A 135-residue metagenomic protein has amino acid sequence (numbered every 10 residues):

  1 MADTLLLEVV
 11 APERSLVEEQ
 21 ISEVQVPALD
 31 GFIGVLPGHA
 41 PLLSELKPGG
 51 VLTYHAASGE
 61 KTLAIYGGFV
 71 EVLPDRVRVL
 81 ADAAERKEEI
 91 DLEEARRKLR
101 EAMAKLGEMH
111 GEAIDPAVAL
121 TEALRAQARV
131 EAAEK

Functional and structural regions predicted by a protein language model:
M1-T4: Short, charged, intrinsically disordered terminal tails
L6-E101: Compact, glycine-rich, soluble single-domain proteins
A84-K135: Acidic/glycine-rich phosphate/pyrophosphate-binding loops and surrounding catalytic core that coordinate Mg2+
